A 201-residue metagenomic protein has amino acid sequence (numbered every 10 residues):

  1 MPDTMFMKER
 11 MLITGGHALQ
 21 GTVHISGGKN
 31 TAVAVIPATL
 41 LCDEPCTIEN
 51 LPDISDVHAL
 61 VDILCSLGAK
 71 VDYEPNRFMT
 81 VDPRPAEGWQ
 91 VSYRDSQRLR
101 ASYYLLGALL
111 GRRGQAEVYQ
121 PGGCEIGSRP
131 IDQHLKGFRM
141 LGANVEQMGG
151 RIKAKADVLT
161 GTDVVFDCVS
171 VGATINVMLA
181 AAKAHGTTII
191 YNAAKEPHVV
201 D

Functional and structural regions predicted by a protein language model:
P2-D201: Structural preference for solvent-exposed beta-strand-turn elements and adjacent flexible terminal/loop segments within
